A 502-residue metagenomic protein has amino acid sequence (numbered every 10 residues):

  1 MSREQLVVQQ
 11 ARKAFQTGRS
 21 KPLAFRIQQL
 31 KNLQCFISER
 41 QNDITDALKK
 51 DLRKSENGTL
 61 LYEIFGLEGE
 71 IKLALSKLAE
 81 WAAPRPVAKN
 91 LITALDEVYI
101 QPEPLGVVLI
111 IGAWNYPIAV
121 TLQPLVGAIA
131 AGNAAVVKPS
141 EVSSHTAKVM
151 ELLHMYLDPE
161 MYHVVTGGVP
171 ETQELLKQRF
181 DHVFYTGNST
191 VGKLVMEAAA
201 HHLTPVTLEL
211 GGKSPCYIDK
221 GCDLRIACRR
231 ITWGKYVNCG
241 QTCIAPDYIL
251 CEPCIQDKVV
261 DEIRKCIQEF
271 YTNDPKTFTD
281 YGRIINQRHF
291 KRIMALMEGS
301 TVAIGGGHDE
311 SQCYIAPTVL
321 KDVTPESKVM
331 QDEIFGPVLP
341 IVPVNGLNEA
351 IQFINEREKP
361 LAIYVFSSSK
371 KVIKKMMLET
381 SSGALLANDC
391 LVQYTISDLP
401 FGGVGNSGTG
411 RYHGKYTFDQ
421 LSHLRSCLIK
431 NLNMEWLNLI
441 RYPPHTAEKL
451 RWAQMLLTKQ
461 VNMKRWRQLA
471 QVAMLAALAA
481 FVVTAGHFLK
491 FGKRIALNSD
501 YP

Functional and structural regions predicted by a protein language model:
M1-Y99, F481-F488, Y501: N-terminal Rossmann-like NAD(P)+-binding subdomain of aldehyde/semialdehyde dehydrogenases
K13-R19, I110, Y217-I218, Y248-C251 (+4 more regions): Short, well-ordered beta-strand elements within core beta-sheets of diverse protein domains
R19, Q34-I37, Q41, L52 (+12 more regions): Structural signal for hydrophobic packing residues in well-ordered secondary-structure cores of soluble enzyme domains
P22-F25, Q268, I315-P502: Conserved C-terminal structural/oligomerization subdomain of aldehyde/semialdehyde dehydrogenase
R26, I71, G132, Y162 (+8 more regions): Residue-level signal for inorganic ion chemistry
K89-I226, V344, N462, W466-L469 (+3 more regions): Rossmann-like NAD(P) dinucleotide-binding subdomain of oxidoreductase/dehydrogenase enzymes
T190-P325, N348, A387: ALDH superfamily catalytic-core signature
